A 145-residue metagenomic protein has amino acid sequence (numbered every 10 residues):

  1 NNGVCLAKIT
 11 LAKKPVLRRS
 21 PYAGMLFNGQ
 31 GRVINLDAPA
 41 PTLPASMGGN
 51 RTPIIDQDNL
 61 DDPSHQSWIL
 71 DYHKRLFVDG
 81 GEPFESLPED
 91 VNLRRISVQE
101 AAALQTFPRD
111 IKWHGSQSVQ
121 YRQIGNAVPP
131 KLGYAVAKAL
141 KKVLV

Functional and structural regions predicted by a protein language model:
N2-V145: C-terminal target-recognition/interaction regions appended to catalytic cores
